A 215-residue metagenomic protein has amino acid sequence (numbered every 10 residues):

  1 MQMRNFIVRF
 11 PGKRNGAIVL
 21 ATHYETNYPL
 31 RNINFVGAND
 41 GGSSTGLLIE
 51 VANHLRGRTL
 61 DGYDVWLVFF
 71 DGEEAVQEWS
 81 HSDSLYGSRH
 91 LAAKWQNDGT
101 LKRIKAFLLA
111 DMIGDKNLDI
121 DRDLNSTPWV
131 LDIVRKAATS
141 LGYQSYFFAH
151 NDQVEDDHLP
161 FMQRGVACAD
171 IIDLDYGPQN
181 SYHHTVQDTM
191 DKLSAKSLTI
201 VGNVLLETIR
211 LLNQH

Functional and structural regions predicted by a protein language model:
M1-K13: A non-catalytic alpha/beta surface segment that caps or lines the substrate-entry region of metallo-dependent hydrolase
M3, N15, L60-Y63: Extracytoplasmic
I7, A17-A21, W66-F69, K105-D111 (+1 more regions): Structural recognition of the beta-strand scaffold that forms the well-ordered cores of secreted hydrolase catalytic
P11-K13, H23-E25, G72-E73, I113: Solvent-exposed coil/turn segments that connect beta secondary-structure elements in extracytoplasmic/periplasmic
G16, Y24-N34: Glycine/charged-rich beta-loop-alpha catalytic/anionic-binding loops adjacent to active sites
F35-R135, L141, S145, H150-Q153 (+1 more regions): Acidic/histidine-rich catalytic neighborhood of metal-dependent amide-processing enzymes
A106, D115-H215: Active-site-adjacent substrate-binding region of metalloamidase/peptidase-like peptide-processing proteins
